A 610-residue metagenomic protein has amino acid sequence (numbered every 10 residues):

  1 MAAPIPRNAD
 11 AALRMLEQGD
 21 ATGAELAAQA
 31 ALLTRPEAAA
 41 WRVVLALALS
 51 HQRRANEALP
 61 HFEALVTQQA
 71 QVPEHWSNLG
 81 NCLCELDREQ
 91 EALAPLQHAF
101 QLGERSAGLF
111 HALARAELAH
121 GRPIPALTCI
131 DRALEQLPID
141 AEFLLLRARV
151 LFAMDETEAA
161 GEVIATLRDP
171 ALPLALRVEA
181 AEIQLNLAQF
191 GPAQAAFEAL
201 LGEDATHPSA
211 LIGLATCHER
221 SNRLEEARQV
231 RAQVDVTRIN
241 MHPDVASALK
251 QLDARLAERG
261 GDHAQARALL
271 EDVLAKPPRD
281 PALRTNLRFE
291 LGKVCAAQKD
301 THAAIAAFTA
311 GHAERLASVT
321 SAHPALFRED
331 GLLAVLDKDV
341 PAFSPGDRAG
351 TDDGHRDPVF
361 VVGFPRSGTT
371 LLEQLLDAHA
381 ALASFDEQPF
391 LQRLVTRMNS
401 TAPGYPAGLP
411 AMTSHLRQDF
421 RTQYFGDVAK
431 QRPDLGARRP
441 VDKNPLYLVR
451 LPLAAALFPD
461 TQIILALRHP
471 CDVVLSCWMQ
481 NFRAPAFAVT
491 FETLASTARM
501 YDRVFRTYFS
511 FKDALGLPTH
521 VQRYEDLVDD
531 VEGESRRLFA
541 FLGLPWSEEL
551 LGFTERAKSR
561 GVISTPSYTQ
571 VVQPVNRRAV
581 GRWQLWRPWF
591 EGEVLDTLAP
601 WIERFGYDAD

Functional and structural regions predicted by a protein language model:
E17, H51, E85, A119-H120 (+5 more regions): Register position in tetratricopeptide repeats
P36, A70, E104, P138 (+5 more regions): Short coil turns that delineate tetratricopeptide repeat
R228-R231, K250, A264-P278, L287-A349 (+7 more regions): PAPS-dependent sulfotransferases, especially Golgi type II membrane carbohydrate sulfotransferases
T351-F458, A466-L467: Phosphate-binding active sites in nucleotide-utilizing proteins
